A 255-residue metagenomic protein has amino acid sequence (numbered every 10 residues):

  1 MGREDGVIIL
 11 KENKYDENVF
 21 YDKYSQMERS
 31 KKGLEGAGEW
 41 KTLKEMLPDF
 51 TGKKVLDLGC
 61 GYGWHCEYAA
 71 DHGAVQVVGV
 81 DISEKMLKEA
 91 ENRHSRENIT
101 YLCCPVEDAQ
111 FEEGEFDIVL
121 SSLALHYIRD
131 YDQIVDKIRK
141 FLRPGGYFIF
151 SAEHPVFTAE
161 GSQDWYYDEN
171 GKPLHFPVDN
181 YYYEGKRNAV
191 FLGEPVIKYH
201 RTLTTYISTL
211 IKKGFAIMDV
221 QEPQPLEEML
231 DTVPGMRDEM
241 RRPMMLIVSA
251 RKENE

Functional and structural regions predicted by a protein language model:
E4-F50, W64-Y68, M86-E89: Conserved class I S-adenosyl-L-methionine
L56-L58, Y62-A109: Class I SAM-dependent methyltransferase SAM/SAH-binding core
E107-V119: A short acidic, Gly/Pro-enriched loop at the edge of an enzyme's catalytic core that lines a small-molecule cofactor
D117-D132: A short SAM/SAH-binding and catalytic strip from SAM-dependent methyltransferases
D132-Y147: A short glycine-rich, Lys/Arg-flanked "PGG" loop and its adjoining helix->strand segment in the class I
F148-E184: Conserved class I S-adenosyl-L-methionine
A152-D164, V190-T205: Acceptor-substrate binding/catalytic loop of class I
K186, K198-V220: Short alpha-helix
